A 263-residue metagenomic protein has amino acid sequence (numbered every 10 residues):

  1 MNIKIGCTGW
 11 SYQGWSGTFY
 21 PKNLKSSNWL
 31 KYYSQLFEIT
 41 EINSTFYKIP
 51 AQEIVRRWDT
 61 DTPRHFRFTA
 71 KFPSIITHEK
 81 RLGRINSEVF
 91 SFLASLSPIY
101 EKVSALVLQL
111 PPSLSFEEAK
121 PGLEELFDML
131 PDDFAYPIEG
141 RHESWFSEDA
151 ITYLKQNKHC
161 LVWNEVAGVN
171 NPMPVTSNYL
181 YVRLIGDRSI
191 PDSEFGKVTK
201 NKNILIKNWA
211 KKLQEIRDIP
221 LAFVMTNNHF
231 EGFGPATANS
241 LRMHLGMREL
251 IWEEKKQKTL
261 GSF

Functional and structural regions predicted by a protein language model:
M1-F263: Residues lining hydrophobic/aromatic ligand-binding pockets adjacent to catalytic sites
